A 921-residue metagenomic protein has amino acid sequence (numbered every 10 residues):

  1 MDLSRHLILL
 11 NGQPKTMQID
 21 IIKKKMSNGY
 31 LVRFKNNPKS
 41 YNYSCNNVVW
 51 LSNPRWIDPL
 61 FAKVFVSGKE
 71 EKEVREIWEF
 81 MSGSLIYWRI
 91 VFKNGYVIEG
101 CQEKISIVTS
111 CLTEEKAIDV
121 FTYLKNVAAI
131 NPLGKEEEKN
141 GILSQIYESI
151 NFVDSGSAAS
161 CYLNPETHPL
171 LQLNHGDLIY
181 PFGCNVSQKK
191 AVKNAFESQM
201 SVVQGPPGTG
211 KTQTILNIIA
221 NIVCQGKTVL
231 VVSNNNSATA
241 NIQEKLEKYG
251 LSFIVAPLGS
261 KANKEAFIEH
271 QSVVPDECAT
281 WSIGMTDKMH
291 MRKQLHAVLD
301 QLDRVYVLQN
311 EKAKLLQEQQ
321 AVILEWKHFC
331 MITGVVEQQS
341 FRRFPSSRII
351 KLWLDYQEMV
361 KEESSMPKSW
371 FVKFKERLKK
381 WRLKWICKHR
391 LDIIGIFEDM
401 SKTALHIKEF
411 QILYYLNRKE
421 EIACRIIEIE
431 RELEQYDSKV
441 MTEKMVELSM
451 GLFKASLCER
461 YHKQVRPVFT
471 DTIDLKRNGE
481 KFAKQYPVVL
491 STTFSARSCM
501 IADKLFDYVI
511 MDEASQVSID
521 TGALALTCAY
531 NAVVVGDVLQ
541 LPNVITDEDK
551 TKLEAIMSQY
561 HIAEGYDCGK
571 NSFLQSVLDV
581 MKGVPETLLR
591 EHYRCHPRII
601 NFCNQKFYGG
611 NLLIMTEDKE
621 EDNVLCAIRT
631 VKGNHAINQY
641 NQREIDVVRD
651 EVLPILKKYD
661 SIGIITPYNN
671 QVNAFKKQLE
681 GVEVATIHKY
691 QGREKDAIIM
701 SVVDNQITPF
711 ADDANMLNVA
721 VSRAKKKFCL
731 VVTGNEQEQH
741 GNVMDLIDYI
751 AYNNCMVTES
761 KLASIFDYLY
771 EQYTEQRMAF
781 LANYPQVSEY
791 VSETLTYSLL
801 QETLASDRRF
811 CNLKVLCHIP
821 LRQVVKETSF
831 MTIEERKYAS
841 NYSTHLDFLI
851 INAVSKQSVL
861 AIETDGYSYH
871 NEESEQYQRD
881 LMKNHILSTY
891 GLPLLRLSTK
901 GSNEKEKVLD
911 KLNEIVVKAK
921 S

Functional and structural regions predicted by a protein language model:
M1-W56, A62, F253, S260-E265 (+1 more regions): Charged C-terminal transducer/switch regions of large nucleotide-driven machines
Y43-C45, D58-N194, K264-K288, C458 (+2 more regions): Pre-P-loop entry segment of helicase/translocase ATPase cores
I77-F80, K93-G95, T167-T280, S340-L391 (+2 more regions): ASCE P-loop NTPase helicase motor core
E114-G183, Q309, L316, Q357-L505: Conserved helicase NTPase catalytic core signature
K504-I510, R693-D704, V719, K727-L730: A short beta-strand element within the Helicase C-terminal
D549-T587, N604, N623, I707-D807 (+1 more regions): Helicase C-terminal subdomain and adjacent C-terminal extension
N611-Q678: Conserved helicase/translocase motor-coupling segment
L762-S921: Nucleic-acid endo/exonuclease domains
